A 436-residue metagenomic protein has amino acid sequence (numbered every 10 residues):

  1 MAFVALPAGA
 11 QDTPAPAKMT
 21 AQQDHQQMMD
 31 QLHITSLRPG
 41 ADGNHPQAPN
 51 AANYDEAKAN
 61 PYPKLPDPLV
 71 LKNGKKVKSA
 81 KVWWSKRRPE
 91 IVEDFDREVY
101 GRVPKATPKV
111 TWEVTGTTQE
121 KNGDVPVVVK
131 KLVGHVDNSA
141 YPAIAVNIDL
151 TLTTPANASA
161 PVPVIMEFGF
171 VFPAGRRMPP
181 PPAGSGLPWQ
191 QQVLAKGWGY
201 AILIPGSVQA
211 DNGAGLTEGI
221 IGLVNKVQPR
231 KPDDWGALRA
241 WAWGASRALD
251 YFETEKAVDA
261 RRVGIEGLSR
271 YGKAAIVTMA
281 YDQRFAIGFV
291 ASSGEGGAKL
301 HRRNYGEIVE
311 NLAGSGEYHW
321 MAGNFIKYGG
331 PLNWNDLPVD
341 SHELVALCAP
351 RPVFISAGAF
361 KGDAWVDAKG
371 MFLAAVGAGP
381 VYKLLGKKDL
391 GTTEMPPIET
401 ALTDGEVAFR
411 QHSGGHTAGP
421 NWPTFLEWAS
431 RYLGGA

Functional and structural regions predicted by a protein language model:
A5-P7: N-terminal signal peptide c-region/cleavage motif recognized by signal peptidases
Q11-G101: N-terminal pre-domain segments of enzymes
A80-K81, S85-P89, Y100-P163: N-terminal cap/lid segment of alpha/beta-hydrolase-fold proteins
A160-R261, G294-R303: Cap/lid segment of the alpha/beta-hydrolase catalytic domain
F172-P181, S246-E310, G316-E317, N324-G329 (+1 more regions): Primarily recognizes the serine-hydrolase "nucleophile elbow" in alpha/beta-hydrolase and SGNH/GDSL folds
I220, I287-L344, D367-E394: Mobile cap/lid helix-loop segments that gate and shape the active-site cleft of serine hydrolases
W320, K369, A374-A436: C-terminal catalytic histidine-bearing segment of alpha/beta-hydrolase fold enzymes
A349-A368, H412-G414: Conserved strand-to-loop "acid loop" that flanks and positions the catalytic carboxylate
